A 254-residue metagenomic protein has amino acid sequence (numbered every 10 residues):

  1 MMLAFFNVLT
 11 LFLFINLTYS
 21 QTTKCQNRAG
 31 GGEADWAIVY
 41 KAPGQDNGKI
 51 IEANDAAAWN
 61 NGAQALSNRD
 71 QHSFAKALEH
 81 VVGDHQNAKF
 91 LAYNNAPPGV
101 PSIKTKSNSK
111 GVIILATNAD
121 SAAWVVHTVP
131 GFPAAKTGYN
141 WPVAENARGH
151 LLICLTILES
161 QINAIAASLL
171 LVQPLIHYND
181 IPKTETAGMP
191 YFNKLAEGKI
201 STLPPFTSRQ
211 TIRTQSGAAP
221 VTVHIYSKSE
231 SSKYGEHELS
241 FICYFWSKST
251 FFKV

Functional and structural regions predicted by a protein language model:
M2-V254: Charged, low-complexity intrinsically disordered terminal segments
